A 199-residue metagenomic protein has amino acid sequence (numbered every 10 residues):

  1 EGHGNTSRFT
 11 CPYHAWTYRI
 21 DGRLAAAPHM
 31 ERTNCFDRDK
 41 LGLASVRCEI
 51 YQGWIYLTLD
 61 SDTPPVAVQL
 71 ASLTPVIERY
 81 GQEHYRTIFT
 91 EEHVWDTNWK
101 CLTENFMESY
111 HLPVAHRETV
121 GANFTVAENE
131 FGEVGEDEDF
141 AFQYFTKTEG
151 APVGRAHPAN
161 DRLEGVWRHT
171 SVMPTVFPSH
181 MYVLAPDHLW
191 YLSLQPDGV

Functional and structural regions predicted by a protein language model:
E1-S61, A67-P75: Rieske [2Fe-2S] iron-sulfur-binding domain
E49, W54, T58-V199: C-terminal catalytic domain of Rieske-type non-heme iron oxygenases
